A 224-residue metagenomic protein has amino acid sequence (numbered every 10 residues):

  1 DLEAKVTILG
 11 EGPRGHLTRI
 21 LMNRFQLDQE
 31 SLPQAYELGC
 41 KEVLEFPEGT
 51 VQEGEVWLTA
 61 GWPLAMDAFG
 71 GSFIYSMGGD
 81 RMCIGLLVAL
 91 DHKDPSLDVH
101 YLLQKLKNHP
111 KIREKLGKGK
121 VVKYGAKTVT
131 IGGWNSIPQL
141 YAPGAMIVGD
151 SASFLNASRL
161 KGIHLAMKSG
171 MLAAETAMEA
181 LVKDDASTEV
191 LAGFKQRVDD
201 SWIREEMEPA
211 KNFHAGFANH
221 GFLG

Functional and structural regions predicted by a protein language model:
D1-E114, L172, T176: Predominantly flavin-linked oxidoreductase catalytic cores and closely associated redox partners
I8, Y75, S153, L165-S169 (+1 more regions): Conserved catalytic-core segments centered on acid/base and nucleophilic motifs
L9, I147-V148, Q196: General beta-strand structural signal in soluble alpha/beta enzymes
S31, D94-L97, S136-Q139, A157-L165 (+3 more regions): Alpha-helix capping and helix-loop boundary segments enriched in small/acidic/polar residues
E42, F46-P47, G125-T128, Q196-E205: Short, conserved secondary-structure transition motifs
R113-G125, D184-L191: Flexible, glycine/charged-enriched surface loops at secondary-structure junctions
A126-A157: FAD-binding beta-loop-beta segment adjacent to the flavin cofactor pocket
S153-R159, M171-L223: Active-site-proximal substrate-binding core of FAD-dependent oxidoreductases
